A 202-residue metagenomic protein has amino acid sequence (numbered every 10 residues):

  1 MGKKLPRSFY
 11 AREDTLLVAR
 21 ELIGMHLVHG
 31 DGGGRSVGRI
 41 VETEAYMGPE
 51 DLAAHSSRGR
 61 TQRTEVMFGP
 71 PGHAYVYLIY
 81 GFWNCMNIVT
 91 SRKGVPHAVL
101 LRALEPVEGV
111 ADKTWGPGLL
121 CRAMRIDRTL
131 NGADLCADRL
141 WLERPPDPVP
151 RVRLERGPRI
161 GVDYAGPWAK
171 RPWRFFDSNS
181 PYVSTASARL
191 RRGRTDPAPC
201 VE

Functional and structural regions predicted by a protein language model:
M1-E202: Conserved, well-structured core segments that form or line functional sites
